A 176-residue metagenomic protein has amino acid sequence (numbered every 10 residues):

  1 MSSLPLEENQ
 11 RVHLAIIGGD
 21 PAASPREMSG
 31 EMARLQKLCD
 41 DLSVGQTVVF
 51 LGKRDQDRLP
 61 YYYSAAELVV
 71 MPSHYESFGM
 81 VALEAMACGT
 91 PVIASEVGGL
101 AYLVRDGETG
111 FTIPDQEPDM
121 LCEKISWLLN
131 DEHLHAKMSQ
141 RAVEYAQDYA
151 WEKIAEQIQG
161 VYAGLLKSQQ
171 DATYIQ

Functional and structural regions predicted by a protein language model:
E27-R54: Nucleotide-activated donor-binding/catalytic signature segment of Leloir-type glycosyltransferases, i.e., the conserved
K53, Y61-A66, I158: Short alpha-helical donor nucleotide-sugar binding micro-motif in glycosyltransferases
V69-V70: A short hydrophobic beta-strand element within the catalytic core of glycosyltransferases that build diverse glycans
H74: Aromatic "clamp/platform" in nucleotide-sugar-dependent glycosyltransferases that forms part of the donor/acceptor
P91-A94, V104: Short hydrophobic beta-strand element within catalytic cores of glycosyltransferases and related nucleotide-activated
D106-G107, F111-P118, W127-E132: Conserved acidic donor-binding segment of nucleotide-sugar-dependent glycosyltransferases
M120, W127, L134-D148, Q159-G160 (+1 more regions): A short, well-ordered alpha-helix in the C-terminal region of glycosyltransferases
W151-Q176: C-terminal alpha-helical cap of glycosyltransferases
